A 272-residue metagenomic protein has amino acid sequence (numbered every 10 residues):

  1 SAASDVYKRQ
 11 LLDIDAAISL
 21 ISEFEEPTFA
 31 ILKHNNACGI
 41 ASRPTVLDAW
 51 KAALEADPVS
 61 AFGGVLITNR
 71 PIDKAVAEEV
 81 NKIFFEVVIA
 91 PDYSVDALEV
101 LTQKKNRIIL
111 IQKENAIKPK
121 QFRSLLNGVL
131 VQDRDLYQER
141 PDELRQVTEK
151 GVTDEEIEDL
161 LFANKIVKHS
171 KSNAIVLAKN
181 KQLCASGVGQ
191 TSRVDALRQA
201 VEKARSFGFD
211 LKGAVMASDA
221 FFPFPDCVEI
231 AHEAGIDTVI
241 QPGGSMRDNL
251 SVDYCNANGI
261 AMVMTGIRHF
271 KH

Functional and structural regions predicted by a protein language model:
A2-Y7: Short, small-residue-biased leader/transition segments that mark boundaries at the very start of proteins
I31-K33, I67-N69, Q112, A178-K179: Short beta-strand segments
C38-V59, V176, Q182-V228: Glycine- and Gly-Pro-enriched alpha-helical subdomains that act as flexible, kink-prone "lid/hinge" or packing modules
K51, L110-I157: Long, charged amphipathic helices and adjacent flexible linkers at domain junctions
S60-Q121, G243, V252-F270: Phosphate/diphosphate-binding loops
L66-I67, D73-K82, F207-D248: Cysteine/selenocysteine-centered motifs that mediate thiol-based redox chemistry or coordinate metal-sulfur cofactors
G151-S170: Short, basic/aromatic recognition patches
